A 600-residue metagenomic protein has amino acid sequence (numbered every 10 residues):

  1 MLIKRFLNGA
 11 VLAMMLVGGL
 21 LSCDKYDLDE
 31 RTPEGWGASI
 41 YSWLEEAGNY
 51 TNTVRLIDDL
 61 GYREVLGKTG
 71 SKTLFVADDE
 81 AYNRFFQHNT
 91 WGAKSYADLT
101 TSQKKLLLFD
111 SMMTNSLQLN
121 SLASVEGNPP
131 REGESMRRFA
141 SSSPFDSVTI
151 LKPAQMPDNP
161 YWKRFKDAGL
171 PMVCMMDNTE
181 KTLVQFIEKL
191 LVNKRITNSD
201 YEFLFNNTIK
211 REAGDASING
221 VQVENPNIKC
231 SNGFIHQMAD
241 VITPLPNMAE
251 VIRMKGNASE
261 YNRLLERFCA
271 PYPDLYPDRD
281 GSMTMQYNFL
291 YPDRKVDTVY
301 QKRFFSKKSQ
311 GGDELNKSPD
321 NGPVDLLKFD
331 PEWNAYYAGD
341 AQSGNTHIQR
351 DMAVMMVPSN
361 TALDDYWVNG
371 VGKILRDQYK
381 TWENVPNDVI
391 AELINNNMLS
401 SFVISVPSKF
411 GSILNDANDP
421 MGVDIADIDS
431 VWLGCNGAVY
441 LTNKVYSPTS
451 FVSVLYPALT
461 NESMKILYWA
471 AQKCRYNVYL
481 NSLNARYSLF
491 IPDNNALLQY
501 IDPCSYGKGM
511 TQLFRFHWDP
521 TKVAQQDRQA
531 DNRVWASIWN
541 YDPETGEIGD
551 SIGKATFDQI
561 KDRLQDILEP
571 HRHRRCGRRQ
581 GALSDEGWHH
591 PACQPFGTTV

Functional and structural regions predicted by a protein language model:
M1-S22: Sec-dependent bacterial lipoprotein signal peptides
L21-V600: Mature, structured domains of secreted/extracytosolic soluble proteins
